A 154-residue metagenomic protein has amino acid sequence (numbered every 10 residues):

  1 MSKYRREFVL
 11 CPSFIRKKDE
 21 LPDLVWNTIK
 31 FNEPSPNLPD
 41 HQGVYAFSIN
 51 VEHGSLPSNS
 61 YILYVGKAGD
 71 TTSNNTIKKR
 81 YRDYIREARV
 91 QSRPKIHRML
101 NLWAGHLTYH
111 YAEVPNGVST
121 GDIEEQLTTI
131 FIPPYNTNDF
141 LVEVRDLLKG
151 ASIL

Functional and structural regions predicted by a protein language model:
M1-L63, K67-L154: Boundary/linker segments flanking structured domains
